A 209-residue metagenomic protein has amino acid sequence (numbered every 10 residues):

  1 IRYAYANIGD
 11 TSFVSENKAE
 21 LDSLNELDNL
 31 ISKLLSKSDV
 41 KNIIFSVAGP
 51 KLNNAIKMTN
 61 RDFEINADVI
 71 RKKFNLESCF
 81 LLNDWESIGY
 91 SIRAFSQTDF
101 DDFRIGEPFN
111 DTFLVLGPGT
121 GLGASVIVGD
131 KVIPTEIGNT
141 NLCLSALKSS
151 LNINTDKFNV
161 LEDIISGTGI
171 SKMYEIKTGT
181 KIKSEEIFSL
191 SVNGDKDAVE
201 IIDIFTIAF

Functional and structural regions predicted by a protein language model:
I1-K33, V132-L142: Short glycine-rich, Thr/Ser-proximal phosphate-binding strand/loop in the N-terminal lobe of ATP-dependent enzymes
I1-V14, F113-D130, I170-K177: Gly/Thr-rich phosphate-binding beta-strand-loop-beta motif of the actin/hexokinase/Hsp70
Y5-N7, D22, D68-S78, D130-K131 (+3 more regions): Short acidic/glycine-rich loops and adjacent helix/strand connectors that line catalytic pockets where negatively
I8-T11, R61-E64, F95-F103, G129-T135: A glycine- and small-aliphatic-rich helix-loop capping segment at beta-alpha/alpha-beta transitions that lines
E16-S23, L30, S38-V40, K157-I164 (+1 more regions): Adenine-nucleotide phosphate-binding core of ATP-dependent small-molecule kinases
K37-L81, E86, Y90-T98, V115: Short beta-strand-loop/turn "lid" adjacent to the catalytic site in phosphate-handling enzymes
C79-P108, E185-V199, D203-T206: ATP-dependent carbohydrate kinase catalytic cores
D102-I105, F109-E162: Glycine-rich phosphate-binding loop of actin/hexokinase-like ATP-binding domains
